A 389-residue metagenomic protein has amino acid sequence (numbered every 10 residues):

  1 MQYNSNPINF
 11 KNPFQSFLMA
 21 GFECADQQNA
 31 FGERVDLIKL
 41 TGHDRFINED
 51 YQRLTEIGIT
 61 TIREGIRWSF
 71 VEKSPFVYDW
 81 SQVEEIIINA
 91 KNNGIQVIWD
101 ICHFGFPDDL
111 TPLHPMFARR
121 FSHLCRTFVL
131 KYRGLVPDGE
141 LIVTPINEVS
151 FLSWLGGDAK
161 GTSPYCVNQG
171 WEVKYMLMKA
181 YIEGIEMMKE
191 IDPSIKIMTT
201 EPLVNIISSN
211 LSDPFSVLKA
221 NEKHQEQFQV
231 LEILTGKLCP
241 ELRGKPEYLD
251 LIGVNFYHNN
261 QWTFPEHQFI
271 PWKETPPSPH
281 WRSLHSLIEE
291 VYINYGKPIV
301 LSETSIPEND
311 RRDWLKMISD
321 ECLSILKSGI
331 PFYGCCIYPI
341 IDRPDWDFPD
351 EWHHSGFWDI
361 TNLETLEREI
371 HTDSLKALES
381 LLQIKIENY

Functional and structural regions predicted by a protein language model:
Q2-F14, I88, N92-D313, D320-G334 (+1 more regions): Active-site region of glycoside hydrolase catalytic domains
I8-K39: N-terminal small/glycine-rich loop or linker at the start of catalytic domains across soluble metabolic enzymes
N29-D36, G65-R67, T162-P164, H267-F269: Short glycine/proline-rich turn/loop motifs
I38-I47, S74-E85, P115-L130: Glycine-rich anion/phosphate-binding loops
G42-R67, E247, L251: Catalytic domains of carbohydrate-active enzymes, especially glycoside hydrolases
L54-I62, E84-Q96: Short, solvent-exposed loop/edge-beta patches enriched in aromatic
I57-V83: Aromatic-lined carbohydrate-binding/catalytic grooves of carbohydrate-active enzymes
